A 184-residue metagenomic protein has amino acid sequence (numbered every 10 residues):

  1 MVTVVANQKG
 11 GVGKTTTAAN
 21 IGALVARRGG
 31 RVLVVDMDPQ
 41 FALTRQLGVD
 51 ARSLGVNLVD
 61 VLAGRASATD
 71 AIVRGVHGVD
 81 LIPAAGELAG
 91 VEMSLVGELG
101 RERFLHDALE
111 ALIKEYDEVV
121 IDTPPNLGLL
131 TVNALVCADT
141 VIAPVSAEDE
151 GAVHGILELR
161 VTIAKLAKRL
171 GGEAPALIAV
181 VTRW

Functional and structural regions predicted by a protein language model:
M1-W184: P-loop NTP-binding core
